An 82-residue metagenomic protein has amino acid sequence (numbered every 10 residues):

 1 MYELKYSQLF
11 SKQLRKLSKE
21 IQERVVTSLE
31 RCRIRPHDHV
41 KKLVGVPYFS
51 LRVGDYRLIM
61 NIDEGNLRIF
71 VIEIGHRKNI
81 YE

Functional and structural regions predicted by a protein language model:
M1-K5, K12, K16-E23, H37 (+2 more regions): Enriched for short, Lys/Arg-rich terminal
T27-L51: A short, surface-exposed loop/turn module that caps and links secondary-structure elements
V44-G45, M60-I62: Juxtamembrane/interface motifs at transmembrane-helix termini
